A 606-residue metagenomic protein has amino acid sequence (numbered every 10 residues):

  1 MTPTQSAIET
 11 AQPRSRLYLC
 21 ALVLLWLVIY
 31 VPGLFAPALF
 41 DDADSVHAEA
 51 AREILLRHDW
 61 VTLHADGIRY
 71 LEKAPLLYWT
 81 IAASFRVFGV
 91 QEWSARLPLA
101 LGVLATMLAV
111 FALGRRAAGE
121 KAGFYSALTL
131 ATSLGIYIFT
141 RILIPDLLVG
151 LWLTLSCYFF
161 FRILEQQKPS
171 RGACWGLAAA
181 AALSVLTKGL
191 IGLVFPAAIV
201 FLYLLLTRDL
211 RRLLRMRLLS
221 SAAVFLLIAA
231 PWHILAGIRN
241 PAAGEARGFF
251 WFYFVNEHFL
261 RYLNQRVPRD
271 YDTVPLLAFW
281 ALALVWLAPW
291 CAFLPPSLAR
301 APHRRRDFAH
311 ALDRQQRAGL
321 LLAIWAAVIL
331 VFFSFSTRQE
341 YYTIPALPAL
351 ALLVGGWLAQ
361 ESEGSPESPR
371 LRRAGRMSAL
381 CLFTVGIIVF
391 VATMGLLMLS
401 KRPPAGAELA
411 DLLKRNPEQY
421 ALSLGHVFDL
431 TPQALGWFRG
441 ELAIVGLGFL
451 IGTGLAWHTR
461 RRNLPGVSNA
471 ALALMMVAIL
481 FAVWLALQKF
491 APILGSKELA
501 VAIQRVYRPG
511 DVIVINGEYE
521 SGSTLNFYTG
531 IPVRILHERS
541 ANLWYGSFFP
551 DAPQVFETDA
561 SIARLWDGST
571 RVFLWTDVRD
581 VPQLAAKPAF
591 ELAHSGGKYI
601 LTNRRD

Functional and structural regions predicted by a protein language model:
T2-A7, R171, W175, R300-D606: Membrane-embedded architecture of ER/inner-membrane glycosylation machinery
T2-R370, L396-S400: Membrane-integral, polyisoprenol-dependent glycosyltransferases of the GT-C/oligosaccharyltransferase superfamily
